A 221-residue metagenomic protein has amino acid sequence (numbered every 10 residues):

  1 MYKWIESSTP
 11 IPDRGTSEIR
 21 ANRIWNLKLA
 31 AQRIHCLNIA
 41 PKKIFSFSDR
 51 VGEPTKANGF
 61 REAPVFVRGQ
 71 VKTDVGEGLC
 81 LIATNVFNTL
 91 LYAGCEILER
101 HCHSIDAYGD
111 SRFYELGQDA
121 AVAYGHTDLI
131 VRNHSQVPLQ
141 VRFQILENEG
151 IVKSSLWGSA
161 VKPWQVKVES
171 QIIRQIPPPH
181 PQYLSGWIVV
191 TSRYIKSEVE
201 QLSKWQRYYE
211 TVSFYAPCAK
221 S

Functional and structural regions predicted by a protein language model:
M1-S221: Well-ordered beta-sheet/strand-loop patches within structured domains
